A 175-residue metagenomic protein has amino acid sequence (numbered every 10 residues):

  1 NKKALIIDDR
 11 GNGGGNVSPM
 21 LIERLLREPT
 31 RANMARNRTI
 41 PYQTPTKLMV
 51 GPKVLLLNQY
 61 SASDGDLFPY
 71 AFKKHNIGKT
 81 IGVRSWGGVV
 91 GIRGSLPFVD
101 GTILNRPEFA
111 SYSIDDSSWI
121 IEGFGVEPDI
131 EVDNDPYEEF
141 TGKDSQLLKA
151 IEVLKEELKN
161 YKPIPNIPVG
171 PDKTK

Functional and structural regions predicted by a protein language model:
N1-K175: C-terminal "post-core" interaction segments
